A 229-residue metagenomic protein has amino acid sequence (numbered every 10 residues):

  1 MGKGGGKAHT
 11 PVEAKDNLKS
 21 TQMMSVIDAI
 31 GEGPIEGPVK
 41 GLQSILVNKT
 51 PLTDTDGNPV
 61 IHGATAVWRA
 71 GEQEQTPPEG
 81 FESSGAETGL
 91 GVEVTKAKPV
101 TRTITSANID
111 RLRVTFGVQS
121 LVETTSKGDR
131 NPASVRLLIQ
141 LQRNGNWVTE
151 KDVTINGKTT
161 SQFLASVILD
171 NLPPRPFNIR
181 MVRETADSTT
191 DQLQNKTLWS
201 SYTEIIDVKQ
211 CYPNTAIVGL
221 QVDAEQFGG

Functional and structural regions predicted by a protein language model:
M1-G229: Polar, S/T/G-rich
